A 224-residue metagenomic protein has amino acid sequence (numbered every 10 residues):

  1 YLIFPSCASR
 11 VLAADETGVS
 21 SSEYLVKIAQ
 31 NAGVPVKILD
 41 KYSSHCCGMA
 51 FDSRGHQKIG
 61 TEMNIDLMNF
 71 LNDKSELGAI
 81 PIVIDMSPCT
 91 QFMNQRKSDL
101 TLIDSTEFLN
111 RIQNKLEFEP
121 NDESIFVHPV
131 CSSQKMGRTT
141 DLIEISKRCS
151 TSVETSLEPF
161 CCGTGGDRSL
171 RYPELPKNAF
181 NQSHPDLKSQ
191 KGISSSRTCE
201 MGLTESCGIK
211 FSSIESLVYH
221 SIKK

Functional and structural regions predicted by a protein language model:
Y1-K224: Iron-sulfur cluster-binding electron-transfer modules in prokaryotic oxidoreductases
